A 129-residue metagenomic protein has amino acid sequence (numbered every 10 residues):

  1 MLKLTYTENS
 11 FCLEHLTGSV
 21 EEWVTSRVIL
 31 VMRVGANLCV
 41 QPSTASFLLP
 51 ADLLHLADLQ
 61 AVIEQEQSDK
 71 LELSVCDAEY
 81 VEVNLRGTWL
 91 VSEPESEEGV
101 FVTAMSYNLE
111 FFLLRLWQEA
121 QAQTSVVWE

Functional and structural regions predicted by a protein language model:
M1-P42: N-terminal domain-start interaction segment
T5-L16, A57-D69: Charged, amphipathic alpha-helical segments
S19, A45-L49, S106-Y107: A short, sequence-level motif marking secondary-structure junctions
T25-Q65: Short, well-structured hydrophobic secondary-structure segments
L56, V81-V83, F112: Short, structured motif recognition centered on aromatic/hydrophobic residues
V62-Y107: Amphipathic protein-protein interaction modules
S92-E129: Mixed-charge, glycine-accented linear interaction segment located at domain edges/termini
